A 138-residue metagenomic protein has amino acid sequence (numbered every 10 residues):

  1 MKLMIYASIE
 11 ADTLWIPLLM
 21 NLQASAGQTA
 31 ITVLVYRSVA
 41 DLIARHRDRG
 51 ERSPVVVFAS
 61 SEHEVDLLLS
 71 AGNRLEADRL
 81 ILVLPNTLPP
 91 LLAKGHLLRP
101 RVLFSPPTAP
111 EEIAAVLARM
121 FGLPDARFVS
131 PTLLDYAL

Functional and structural regions predicted by a protein language model:
M1-V39: Short, charged N-terminal beta->alpha structural module
I5-D12, V35-R37, V56-E62, V83-N86 (+1 more regions): Structural motif
V39-L75, L88: Conserved phosphotransfer microenvironments
A77-P89: A short, hydrophobic beta-strand element within the central beta-sheet of small alpha/beta folds
T87-V102: Alpha4 helix (beta4-alpha4-beta5 surface) of REC/receiver domains from two-component response regulators
T108-V116: C-terminal output helix
L117-D125: Short, hydrophobic alpha-helical segments
D125-L138: CheY-like receiver
